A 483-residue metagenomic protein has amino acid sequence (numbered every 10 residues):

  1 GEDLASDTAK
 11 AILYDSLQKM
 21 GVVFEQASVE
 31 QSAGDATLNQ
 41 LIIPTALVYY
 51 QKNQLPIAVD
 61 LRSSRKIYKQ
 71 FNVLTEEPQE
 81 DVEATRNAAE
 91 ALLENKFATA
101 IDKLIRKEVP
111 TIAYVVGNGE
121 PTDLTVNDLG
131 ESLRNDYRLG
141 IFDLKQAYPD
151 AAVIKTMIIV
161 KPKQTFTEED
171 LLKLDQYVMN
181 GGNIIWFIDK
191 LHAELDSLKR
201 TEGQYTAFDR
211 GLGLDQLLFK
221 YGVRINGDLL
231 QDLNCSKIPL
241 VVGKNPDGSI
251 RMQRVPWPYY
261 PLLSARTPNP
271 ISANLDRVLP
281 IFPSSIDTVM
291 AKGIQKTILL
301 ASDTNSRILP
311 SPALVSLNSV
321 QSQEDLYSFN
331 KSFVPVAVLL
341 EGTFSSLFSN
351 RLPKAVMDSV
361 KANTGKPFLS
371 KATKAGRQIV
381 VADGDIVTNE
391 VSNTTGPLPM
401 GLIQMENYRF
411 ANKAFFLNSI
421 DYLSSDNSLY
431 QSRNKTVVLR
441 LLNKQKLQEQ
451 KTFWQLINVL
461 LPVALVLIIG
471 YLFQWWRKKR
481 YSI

Functional and structural regions predicted by a protein language model:
G1-A147, V391-N393, E406-Y408, D426-I483: Hydrophobic targeting/anchoring helices
L92-F97, I105-E108, T122-S428: Acidic, S/T/G-rich, low-cysteine, solvent-exposed domains in lumenal/extracellular/periplasmic regions of secretory
